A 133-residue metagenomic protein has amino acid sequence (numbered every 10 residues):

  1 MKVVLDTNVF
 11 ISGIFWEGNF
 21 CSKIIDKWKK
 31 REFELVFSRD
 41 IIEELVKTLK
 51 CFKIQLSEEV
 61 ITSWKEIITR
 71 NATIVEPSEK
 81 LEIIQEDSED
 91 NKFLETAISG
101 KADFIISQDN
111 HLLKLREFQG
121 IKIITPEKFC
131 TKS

Functional and structural regions predicted by a protein language model:
M1-F37: Short, well-structured N-terminal submotif of metal-dependent ribonuclease cores
D6-T7, F37-S38, Q108-D109, T125: A secondary-structure boundary/capping signal
I11, I42-E43, L113, C130: Nucleotide phosphate-binding site architecture
N19, V36, E59, I84-E89: Residues at secondary-structure transition points
D26-K80: PIN-domain endoribonuclease scaffold, especially VapC-family toxins
R70-F104, N110: Active-site neighborhoods of divalent-metal-dependent phosphate/nucleic-acid chemistry enzymes
I84, I98-G100, F104, N110-S133: Acidic, PIN/NYN-like endoribonuclease modules and their adjacent C-terminal/linker elements
